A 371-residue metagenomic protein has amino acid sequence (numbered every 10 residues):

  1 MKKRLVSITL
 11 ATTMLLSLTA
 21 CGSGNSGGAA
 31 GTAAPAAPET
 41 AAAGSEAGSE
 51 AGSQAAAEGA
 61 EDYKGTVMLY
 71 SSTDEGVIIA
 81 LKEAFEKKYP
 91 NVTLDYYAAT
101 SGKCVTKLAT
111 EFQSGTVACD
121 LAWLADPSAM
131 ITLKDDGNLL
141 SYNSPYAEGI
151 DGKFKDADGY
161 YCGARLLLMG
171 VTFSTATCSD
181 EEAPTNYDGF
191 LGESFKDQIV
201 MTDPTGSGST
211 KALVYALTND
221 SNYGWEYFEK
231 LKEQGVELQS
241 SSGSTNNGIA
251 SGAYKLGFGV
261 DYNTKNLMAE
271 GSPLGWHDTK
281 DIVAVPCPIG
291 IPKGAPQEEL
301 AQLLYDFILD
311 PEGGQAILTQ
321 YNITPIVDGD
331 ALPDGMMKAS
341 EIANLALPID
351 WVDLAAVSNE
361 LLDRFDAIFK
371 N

Functional and structural regions predicted by a protein language model:
S17-A20: C-terminal motif of bacterial Sec signal peptides marking the signal peptidase cleavage site
G22-N25: Bacterial signal peptide processing site
G52-K64, M68-T93, L267: Short, polar/charged alpha-helical segment
M68-A80, Y97, S101-G102, V117-A253: Extracytoplasmic ligand-binding site segments that recognize negatively charged/polar headgroups
S128-T132, K255-L274: A ligand-binding cleft/hinge motif common to bilobed small-molecule-binding domains
G152, L167-L168, E229-K232, L238-Q239 (+2 more regions): Periplasmic-binding protein-like
G170-T177, V285-Q297, F307-I308, I317-Q320: A bilobed periplasmic-binding-protein/Venus flytrap-type ligand-binding module shared by bacterial periplasmic
F195-G206, F307-A331: Periplasmic-binding protein-like
